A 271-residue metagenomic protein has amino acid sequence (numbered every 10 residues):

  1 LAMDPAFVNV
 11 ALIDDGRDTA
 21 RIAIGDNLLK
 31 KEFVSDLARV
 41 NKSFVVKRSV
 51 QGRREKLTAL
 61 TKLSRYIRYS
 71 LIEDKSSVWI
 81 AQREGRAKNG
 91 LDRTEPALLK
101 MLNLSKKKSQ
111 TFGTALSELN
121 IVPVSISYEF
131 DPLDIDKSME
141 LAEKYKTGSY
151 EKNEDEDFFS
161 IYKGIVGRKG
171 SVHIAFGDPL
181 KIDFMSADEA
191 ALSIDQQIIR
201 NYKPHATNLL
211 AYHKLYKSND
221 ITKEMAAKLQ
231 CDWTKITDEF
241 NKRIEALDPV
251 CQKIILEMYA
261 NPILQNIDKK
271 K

Functional and structural regions predicted by a protein language model:
D4-R21, G25-S35, T61-V78, E84-K271: Membrane-interfacial terminal anchoring regions of lipid-handling membrane enzymes
R21-S49, R53-L57: Conserved nucleotide-cofactor-binding alpha/beta core module
